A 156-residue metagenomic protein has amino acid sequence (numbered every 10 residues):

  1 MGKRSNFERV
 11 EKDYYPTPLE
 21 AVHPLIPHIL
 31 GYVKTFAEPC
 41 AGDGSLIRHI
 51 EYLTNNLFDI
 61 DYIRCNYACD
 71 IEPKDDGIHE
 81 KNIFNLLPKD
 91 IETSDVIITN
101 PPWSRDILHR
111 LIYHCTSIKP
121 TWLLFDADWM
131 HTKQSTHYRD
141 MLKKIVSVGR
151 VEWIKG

Functional and structural regions predicted by a protein language model:
M1-G156: Class I S-adenosyl-L-methionine-dependent methyltransferase catalytic core
